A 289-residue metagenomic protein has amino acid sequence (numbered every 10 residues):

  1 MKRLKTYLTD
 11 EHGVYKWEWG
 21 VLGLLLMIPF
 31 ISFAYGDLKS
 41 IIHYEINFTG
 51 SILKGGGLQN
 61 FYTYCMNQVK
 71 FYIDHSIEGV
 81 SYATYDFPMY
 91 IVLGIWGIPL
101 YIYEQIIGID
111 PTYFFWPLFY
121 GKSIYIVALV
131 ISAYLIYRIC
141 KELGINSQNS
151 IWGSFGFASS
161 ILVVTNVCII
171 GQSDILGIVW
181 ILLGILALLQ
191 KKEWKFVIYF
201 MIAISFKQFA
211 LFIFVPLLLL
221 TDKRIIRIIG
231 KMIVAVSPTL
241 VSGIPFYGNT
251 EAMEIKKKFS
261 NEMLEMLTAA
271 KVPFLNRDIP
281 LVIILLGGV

Functional and structural regions predicted by a protein language model:
K2-I185, T221-V289: Primarily membrane-embedded glycan-assembly and transfer machineries that use lipid-linked glycans
T165, L183-A187, W194-L219, V241: Membrane-interface alpha helices of multi-pass inner-membrane proteins
Q190-K195, R224-R227: Membrane-helix interface "capping/anchor" motifs
